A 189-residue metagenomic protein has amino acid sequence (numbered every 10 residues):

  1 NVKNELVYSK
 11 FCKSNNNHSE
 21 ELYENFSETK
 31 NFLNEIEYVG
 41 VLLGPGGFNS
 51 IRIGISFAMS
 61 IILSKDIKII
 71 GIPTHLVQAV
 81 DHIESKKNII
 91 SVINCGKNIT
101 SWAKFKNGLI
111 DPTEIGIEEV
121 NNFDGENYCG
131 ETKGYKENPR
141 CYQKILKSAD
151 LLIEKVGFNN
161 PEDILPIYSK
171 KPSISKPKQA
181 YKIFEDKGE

Functional and structural regions predicted by a protein language model:
N1-L6, I70-E189: Oxyanion-binding and handling regions
N1-V41, E126-Y128, Y142: N-terminal beta-alpha supersecondary unit
V7, Y38-G40, I55-I62, I110 (+2 more regions): Long, contiguous secondary-structure blocks with strong helical propensity
S14-N17, G44-G47, G134: Short active-site-proximal "capping" loops at secondary-structure junctions
S19-Y23, A58, P166: A general structural signal for well-ordered alpha-helical segments in protein cores
E28, M59, L63, D81-E84: Short, well-ordered alpha-helices that flank and scaffold nucleotide-derived cofactor binding pockets
Y38-T74: DPxDG-like acidic metal-binding loop motif
